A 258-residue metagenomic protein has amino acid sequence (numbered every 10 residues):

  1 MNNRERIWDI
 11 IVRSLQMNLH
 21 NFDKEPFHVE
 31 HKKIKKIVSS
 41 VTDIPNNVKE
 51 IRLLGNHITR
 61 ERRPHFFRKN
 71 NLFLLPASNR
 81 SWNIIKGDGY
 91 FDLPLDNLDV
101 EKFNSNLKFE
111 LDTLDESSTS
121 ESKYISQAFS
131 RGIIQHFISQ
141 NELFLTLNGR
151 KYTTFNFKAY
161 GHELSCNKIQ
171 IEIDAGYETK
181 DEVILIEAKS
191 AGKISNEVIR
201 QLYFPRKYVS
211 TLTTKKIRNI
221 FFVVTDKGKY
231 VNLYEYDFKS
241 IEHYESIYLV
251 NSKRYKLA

Functional and structural regions predicted by a protein language model:
M1-D112: Nuclease-adjacent, charged terminal/linker segments that flank catalytic cores
I10-N18, D23, S122, G149-Y160 (+1 more regions): N-terminal intrinsically disordered, low-complexity segments enriched in P/E/S/T
N106-F155: Solvent-exposed, charged helical/coil patches that constitute nucleic-acid or partner-interaction surfaces
T119, K123, K168-Q170, K193-F204: Short, well-structured alpha-helical interface segments that form or flank functional binding sites
E142-T179: Active-site metal-binding core of divalent-cation-utilizing nuclease and nuclease-like domains
A175-S190, P205: Conserved catalytic cores of phosphodiester-cleaving nucleases, focusing on short active-site segments
K189-N196, V209-F238: Nucleic-acid nuclease catalytic cores
E235-A258: Intrinsically disordered, low-complexity terminal regions enriched in charged/polar residues
